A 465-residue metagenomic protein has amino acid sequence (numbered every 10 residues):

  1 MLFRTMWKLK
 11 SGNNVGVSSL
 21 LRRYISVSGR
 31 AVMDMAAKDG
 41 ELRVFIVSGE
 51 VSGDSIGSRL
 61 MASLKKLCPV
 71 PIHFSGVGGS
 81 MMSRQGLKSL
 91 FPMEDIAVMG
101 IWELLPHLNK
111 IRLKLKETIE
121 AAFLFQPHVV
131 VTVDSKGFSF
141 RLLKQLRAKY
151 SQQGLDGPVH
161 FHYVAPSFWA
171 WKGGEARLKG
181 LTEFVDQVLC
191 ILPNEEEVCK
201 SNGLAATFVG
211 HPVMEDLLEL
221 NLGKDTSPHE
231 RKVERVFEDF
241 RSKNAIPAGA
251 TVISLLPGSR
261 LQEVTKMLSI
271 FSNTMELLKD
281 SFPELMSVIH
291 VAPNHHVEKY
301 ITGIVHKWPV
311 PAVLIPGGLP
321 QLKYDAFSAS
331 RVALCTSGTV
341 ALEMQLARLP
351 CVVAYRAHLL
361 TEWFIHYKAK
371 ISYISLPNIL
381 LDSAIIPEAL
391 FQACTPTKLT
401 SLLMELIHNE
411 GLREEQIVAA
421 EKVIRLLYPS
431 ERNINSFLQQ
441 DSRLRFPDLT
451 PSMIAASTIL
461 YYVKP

Functional and structural regions predicted by a protein language model:
M1-A37: N-terminal mitochondrial targeting presequence
E41-R43, P247-S254, M286: Charged active-site motifs of nucleotide-sugar-dependent glycosyltransferases
L42-K243, L256-V264, D280: Active-site and donor-binding regions of nucleotide-sugar-utilizing enzymes
L124-Q126, I246-A248, A329: Glycine-rich phosphate-binding loop signature in dinucleotide/nucleotide-binding domains
G249-A250, L261-A329: Donor-nucleotide binding loops and adjacent catalytic segments primarily of GT-B fold Leloir glycosyltransferases
G318-K368: A donor-sugar binding/catalytic signature common to diverse glycosyltransferases and related nucleotide-sugar
L360-M404: Change "using UDP/GDP/dTDP sugars" to "using nucleotide sugars
K398-P465: C-terminal amphipathic helix plus adjacent low-complexity, charged tail appended to glycosyltransferase catalytic
